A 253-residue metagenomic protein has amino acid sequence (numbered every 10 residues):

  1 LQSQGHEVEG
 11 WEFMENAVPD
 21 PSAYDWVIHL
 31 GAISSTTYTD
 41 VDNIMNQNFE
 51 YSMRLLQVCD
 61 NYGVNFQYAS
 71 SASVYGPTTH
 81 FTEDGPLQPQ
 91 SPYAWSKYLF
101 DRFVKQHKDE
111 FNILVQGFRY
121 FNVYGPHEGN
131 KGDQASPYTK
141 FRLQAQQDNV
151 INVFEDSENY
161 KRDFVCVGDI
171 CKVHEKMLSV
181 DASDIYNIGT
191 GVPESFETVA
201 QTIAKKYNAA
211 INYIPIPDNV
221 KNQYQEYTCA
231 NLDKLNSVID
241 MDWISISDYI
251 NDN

Functional and structural regions predicted by a protein language model:
L1-L30, C229: N-terminal Rossmann/SDR dinucleotide-binding element
V18-Q47, V58: NAD(P)H-binding glycine-rich loop region in Rossmannoid oxidoreductase-like domains and their noncatalytic homologs
V27-G31, F66-A72, F118-Y120: SDR active-site strand-loop-helix element
D42, N46-M53, N61, N65 (+2 more regions): Conserved internal alpha-helix in NAD(P)-dependent oxidoreductase domains
R54-P92: Conserved Rossmann-fold NAD(P)-dependent oxidoreductase catalytic core, especially the SDR/UDP-sugar
P92, S96-L99: Active-site helix of classical SDR
K105-K161, V167-C171, T202-I203: NAD(P)-dependent short-chain dehydrogenase/reductase
Q146-N253: C-terminal substrate-binding subdomain of Rossmann-fold SDR/epimerase-dehydratase oxidoreductases
